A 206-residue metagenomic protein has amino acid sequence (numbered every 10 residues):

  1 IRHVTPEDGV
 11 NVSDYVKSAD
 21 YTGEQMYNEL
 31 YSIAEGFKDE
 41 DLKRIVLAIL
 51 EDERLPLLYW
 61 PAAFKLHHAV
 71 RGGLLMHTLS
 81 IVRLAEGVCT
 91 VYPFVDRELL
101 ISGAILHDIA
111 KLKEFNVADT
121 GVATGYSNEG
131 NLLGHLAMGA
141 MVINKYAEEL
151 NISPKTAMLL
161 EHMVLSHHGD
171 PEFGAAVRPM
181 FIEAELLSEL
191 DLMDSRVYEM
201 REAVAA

Functional and structural regions predicted by a protein language model:
I1-D14, A206: Terminal helices and disordered tails flanking the catalytic cores of nucleotide-processing hydrolases
D8-E129, D170: Acidic/His-rich, divalent-metal-binding segments that scaffold phosphate/diphosphate chemistry
D20-E29, G36, E189-E202, A206: Histidine-centered, transition-metal-coordinating active-site segments
L66, G87-A203: Divalent metal-dependent catalytic cores for phosphoryl transfer on phosphate-bearing substrates
